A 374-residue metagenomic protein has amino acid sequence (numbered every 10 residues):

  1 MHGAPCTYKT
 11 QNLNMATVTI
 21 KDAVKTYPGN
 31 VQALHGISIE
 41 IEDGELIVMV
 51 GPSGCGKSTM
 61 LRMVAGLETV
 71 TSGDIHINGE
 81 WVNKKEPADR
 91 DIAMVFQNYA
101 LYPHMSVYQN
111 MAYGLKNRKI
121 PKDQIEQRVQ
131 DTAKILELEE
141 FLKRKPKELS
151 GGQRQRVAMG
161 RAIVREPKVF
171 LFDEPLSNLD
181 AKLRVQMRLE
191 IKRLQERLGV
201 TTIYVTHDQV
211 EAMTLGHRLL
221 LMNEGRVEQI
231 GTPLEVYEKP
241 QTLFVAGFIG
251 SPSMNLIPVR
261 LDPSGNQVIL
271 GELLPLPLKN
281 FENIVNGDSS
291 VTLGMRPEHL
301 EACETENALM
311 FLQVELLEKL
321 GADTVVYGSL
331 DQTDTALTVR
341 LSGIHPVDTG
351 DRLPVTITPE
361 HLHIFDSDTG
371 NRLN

Functional and structural regions predicted by a protein language model:
T19, E40, H76, P354-T356: ABC ATPase nucleotide-binding domain
V50-P52: The feature captures the beta-strand-to-loop junction immediately N-terminal to the Walker
A65: Helix-to-loop junction immediately C-terminal to a conserved catalytic motif
T71-D74, Q124, E224, L362: Conserved coupling/switch loops of ABC nucleotide-binding domains, chiefly the family-specific signature
G73-W81: Conserved ABC transporter NBD signature motif
K85-F244: ABC ATPase nucleotide-binding domains
P252-M254, P263-N374: Non-catalytic connector elements of ABC transporters
